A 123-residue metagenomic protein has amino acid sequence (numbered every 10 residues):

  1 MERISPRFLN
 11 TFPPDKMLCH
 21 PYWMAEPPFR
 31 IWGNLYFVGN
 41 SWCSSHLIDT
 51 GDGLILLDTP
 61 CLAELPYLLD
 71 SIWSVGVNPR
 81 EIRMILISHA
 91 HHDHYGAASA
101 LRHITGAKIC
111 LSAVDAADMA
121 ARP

Functional and structural regions predicted by a protein language model:
M1-P13, A113-P123: Acidic/polar short surface loop at catalytic or gating sites that assists cofactor/ion binding and chemistry
P6-P28: Blade/loop signatures of beta-propeller domains
F12, M17, W42-S44, A63 (+1 more regions): Residue-level detector of flexible, active-site-proximal loop/helix-junction positions within diverse enzyme catalytic
P14-D15, L56-L57, L86-I87: A generic structural signal for short
P21-E81: Conserved beta-strand hairpin/beta-sheet module of binuclear metal-dependent hydrolase folds, prominently
L35, A63-P66, W73-P123: Active-site HxH/HxHxD metal-binding segment of metal-dependent hydrolases
